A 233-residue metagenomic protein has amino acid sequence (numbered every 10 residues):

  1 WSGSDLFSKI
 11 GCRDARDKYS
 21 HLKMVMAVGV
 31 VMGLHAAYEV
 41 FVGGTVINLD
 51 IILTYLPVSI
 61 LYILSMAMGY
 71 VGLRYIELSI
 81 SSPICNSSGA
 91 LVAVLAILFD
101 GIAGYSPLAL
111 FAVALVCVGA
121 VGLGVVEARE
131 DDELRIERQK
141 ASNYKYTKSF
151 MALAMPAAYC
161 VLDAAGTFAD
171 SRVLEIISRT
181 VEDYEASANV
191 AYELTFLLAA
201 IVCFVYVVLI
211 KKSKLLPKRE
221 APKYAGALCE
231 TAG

Functional and structural regions predicted by a protein language model:
G3-V30, L162-L198: Juxtamembrane helix-loop-helix junctions in multi-pass membrane proteins
S4-R16, I63-I80, V121-D132, C203-L216: C-terminal ends of transmembrane helices
C12-V30, M66, Y70-L91, V190-L194 (+1 more regions): Helix-helix packing/entry segments at the starts of transmembrane helices
A27, A37-M68, F150-C160, K214-G233: Loop-to-transmembrane-helix transition segments
V31-A36, S87, A93-I97, S106-R138: Hydrophobic transmembrane alpha-helices of multi-pass small-molecule transport proteins
V40-D50, L98-Y105, F168-A188, K212-P217: Membrane-interface helix termini and inter-helical loops of multi-pass transporters
V58-Y62, Y70-A103, P107-C117, V190-E193 (+1 more regions): Specific alpha-helical transmembrane segments that line the substrate/conduction pathway and gating interfaces
V126-M155, K212-A221: Flexible interhelical linker loops that connect adjacent transmembrane helices in multi-pass membrane transporters
